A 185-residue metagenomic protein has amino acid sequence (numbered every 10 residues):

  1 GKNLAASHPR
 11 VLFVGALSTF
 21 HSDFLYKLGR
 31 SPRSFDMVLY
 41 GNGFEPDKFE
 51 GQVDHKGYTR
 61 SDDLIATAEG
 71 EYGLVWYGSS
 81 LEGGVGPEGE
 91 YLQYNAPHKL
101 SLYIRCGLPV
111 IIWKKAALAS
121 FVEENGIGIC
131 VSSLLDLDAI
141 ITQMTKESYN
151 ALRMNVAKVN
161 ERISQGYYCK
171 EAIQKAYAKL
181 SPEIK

Functional and structural regions predicted by a protein language model:
G1-E69: Conserved catalytic-core segment of nucleotide-activated headgroup transferases in glycan assembly
R10, D36-M37, C106-V110, G126-I127: Short active-site oxyanion
H21, D47, E82-G84, F121 (+1 more regions): Glycine/Thr-rich phosphate-binding loops of Rossmann-like dinucleotide-binding domains
S31, I104, E123: Anion (oxyanion) recognition and catalysis
G43, K115-A116, L134-L135: Alpha-helix N-cap/helix-start capping motif
A66-C106, I112-S120: Nucleotide-sugar-dependent
A119-I140: Change "using UDP/GDP/dTDP sugars" to "using nucleotide sugars
S132-A139, K146-K185: A charged, aromatic-enriched C-terminal amphipathic alpha-helix characteristic of glycosyltransferases across folds
